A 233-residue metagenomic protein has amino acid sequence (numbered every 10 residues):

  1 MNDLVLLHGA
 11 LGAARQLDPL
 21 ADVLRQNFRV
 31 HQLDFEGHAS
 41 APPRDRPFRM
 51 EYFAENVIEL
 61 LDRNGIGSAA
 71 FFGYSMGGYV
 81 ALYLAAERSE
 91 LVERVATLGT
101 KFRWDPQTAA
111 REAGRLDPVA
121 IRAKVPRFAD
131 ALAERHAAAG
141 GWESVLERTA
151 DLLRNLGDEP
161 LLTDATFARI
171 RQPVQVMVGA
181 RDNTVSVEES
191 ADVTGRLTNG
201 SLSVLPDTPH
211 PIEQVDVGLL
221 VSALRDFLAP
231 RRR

Functional and structural regions predicted by a protein language model:
M1-P43: Conserved HGGG/HGGXW glycine-rich cap/lid loop of the alpha/beta-hydrolase fold
Y52-A69: Conserved acidic catalytic loop of the alpha/beta-hydrolase fold
Y79-E87, E93-F128: Flexible "cap/lid" loop of the alpha/beta hydrolase fold
R148-T166: Active-site nucleophile elbow and catalytic-triad environment of alpha/beta-hydrolase enzymes
T163, S186-G195: Short alpha-helix in the alpha/beta-hydrolase fold that links the catalytic acid
I170, V176-V178: Short beta-strand/loop motif that positions the catalytic acidic residue of the alpha/beta-hydrolase fold
R181-V185, H210-P211: Acidic catalytic loop of the alpha/beta-hydrolase fold
G200-S201, P206-R233: Catalytic active-site module of serine/aspartate enzymes centered on a nucleophile-bearing elbow/loop
